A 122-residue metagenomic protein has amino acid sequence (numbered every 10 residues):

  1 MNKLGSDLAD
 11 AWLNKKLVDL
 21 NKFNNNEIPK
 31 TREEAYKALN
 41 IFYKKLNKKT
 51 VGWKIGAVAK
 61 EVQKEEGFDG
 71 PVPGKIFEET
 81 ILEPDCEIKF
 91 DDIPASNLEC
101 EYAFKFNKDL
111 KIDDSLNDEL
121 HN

Functional and structural regions predicted by a protein language model:
M1-N122: Active-site microenvironments in enzyme catalytic cores
